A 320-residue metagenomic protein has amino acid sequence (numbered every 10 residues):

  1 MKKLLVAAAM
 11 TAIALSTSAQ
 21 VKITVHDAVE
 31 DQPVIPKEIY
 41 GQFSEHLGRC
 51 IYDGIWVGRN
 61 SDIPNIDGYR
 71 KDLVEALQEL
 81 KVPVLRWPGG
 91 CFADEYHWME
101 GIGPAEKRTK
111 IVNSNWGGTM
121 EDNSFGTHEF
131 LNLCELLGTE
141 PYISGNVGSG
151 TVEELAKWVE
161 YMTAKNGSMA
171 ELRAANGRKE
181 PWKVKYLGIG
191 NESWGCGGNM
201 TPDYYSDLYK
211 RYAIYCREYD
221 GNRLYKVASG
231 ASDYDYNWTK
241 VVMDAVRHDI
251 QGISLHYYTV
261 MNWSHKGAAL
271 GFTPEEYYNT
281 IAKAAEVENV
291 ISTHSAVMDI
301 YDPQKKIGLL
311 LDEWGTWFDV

Functional and structural regions predicted by a protein language model:
M1-A8: Bacterial N-terminal signal peptides that target proteins for export
L4, T17-N237, D244-G252, V287-E288 (+1 more regions): Non-catalytic accessory regions flanking glycosidase/transglycosidase catalytic cores in CAZymes
A8-S18: Hydrophobic h-region of N-terminal signal peptides that target proteins for export in Gram-negative bacteria
A14, A268-P274, F318-V320: Short acidic (Asp/Glu) and glycine-rich catalytic loops that position anionic groups and cofactors
L255: Histidine-centered catalytic micro-motifs
Y258-Y278: Active-site His/acidic residue clusters
A282-K283: Beta-strand-rich domain onsets/edges
